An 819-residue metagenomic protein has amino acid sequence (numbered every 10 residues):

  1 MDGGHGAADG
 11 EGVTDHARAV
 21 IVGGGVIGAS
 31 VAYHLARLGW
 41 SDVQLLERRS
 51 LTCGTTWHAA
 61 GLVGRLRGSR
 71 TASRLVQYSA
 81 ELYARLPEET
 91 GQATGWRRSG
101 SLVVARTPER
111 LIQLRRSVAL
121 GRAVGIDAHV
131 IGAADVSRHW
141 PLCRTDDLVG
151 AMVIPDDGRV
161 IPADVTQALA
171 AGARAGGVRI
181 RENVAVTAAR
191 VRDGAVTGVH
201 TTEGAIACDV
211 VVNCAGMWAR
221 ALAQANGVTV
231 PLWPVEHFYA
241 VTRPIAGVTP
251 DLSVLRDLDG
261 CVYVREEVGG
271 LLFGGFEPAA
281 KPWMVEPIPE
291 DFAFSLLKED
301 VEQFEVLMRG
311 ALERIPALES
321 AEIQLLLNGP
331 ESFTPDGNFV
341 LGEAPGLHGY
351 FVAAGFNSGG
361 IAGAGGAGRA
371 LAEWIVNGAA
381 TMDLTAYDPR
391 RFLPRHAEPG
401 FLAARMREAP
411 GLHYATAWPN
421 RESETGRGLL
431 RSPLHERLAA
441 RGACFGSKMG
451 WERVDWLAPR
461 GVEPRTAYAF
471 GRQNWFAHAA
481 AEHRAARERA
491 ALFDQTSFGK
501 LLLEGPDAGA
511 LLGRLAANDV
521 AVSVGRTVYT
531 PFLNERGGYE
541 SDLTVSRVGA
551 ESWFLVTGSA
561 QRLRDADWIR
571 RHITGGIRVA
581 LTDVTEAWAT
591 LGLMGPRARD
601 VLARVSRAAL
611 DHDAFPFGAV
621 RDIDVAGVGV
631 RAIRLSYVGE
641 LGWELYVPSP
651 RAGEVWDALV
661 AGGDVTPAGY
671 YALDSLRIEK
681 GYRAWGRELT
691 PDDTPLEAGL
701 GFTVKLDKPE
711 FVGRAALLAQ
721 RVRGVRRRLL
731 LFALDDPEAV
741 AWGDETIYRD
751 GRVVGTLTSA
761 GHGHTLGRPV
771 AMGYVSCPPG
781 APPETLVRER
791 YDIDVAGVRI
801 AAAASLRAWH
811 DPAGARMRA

Functional and structural regions predicted by a protein language model:
G12-I27, Q44: Beta1/beta-strand and adjacent pyrophosphate-binding region of the FAD-binding site in flavoprotein oxidoreductases
S30, R70, A188-E299, V306-L318 (+4 more regions): Flavin-dependent oxidoreductases
A36-W57: Glycine-rich FAD pyrophosphate-binding loop
A60-R65, S101-V103, M217, N226-P250 (+5 more regions): Central beta-strand plus flanking loop segment that forms part of the substrate or channel wall within the catalytic
G61-H139, D259-V264, V268-G270, D291 (+5 more regions): Dinucleotide-binding Rossmann-like beta1-alpha1 core, especially the glycine-rich loop that anchors the ADP
L82-R85, E89, R97, R106-E182 (+4 more regions): Flavin (FAD/FMN) cofactor-binding and adjacent substrate-gating region of FAD-dependent oxidoreductase domains
P162, D259, V268, E290 (+1 more regions): C-terminal catalytic lobe of FAD-dependent flavoproteins
M382, P389-A819: Glycine/proline-enriched, intrinsically flexible loops and inter-domain linkers
